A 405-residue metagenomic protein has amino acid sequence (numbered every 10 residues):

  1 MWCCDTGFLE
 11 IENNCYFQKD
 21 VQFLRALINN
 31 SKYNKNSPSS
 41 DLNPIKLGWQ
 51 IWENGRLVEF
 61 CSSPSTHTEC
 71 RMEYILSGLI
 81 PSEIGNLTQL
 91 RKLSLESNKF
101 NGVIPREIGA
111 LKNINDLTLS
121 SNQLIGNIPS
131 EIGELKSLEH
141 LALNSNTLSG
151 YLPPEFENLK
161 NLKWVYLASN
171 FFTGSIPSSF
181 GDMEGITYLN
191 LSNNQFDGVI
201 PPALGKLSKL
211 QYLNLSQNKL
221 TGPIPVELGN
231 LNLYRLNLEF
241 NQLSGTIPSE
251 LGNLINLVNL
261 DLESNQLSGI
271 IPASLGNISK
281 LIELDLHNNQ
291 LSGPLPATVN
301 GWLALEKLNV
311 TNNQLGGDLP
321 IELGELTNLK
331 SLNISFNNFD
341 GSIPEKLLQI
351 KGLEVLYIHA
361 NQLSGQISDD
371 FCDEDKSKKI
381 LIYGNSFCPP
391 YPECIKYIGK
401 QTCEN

Functional and structural regions predicted by a protein language model:
M1-N86, F171, Q290, Q314: LRR flanking "cap" motifs
N54, N86-Q89, G109-I114, E134-L138 (+10 more regions): Leucine-rich repeat
F60, L93-L95, I114-L119, E139-L143 (+10 more regions): Conserved hydrophobic beta-strand positions in leucine-rich repeat
I80-S82, I104-R106, I128-S130, L152-P154 (+10 more regions): The feature encodes a structural signal of leucine-rich repeats
S82, T88-L95, V103-A110, N115 (+10 more regions): A detector of tandem-repeat and repeat-rich interaction/domain scaffolds
V258-E263, I270, S279-E345: Eukaryotic tandem repeat interaction scaffolds
L348-N405: Leucine-rich solenoid repeat scaffolds
